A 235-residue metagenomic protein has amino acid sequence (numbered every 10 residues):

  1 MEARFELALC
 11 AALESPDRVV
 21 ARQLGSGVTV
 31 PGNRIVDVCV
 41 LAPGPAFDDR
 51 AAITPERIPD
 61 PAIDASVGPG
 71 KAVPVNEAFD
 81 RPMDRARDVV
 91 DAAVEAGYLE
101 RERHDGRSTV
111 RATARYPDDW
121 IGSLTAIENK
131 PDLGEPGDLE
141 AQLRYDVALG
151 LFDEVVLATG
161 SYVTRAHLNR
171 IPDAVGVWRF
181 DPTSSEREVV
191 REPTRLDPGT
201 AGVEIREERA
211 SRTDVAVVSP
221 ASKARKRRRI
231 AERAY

Functional and structural regions predicted by a protein language model:
M1-L7: A short, highly charged nucleic-acid-interacting micro-segment common to nuclease and nuclease-linked defense proteins
R4, R34-V36: Eukaryotic intrinsically disordered, low-complexity regulatory tails
A11, P82-Y116, G160-Y235: Non-catalytic C-terminal interaction segments of nucleic acid-processing enzymes
S15-P31: A short acidic/basic microdomain associated with nuclease active sites
V36-A141: Conserved catalytic cores of phosphodiester-cleaving nucleases, focusing on short active-site segments
T125-I127, V156-A158, G176-W178: Hydrophobic/aromatic beta-strand patches that form the interior of the parallel beta-sheet core in alpha/beta enzyme
G137-P172: Short, charged, amphipathic alpha-helix that recurs within catalytic cores of restriction-modification and other
